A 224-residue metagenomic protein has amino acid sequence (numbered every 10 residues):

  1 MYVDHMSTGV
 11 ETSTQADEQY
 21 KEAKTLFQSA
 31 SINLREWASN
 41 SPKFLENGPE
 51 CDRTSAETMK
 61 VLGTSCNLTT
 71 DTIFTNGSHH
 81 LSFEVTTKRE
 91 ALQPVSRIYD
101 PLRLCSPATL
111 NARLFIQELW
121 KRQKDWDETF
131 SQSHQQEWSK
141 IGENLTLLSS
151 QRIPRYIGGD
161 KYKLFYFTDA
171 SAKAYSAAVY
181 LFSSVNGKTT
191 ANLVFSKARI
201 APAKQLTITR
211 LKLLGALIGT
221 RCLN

Functional and structural regions predicted by a protein language model:
M1-A30, N47-P49: Catalytic palm subdomain of template-directed nucleic-acid polymerases, centered on the conserved carboxylate motif
D4-M6, F27, L34, G63 (+10 more regions): Mobile genetic element proteins and their domesticated derivatives, centered on retroelements and DNA transposons
T12-Q15, T54, T87-E90, G159-K163 (+2 more regions): Secondary-structure capping and boundary motifs in well-ordered enzyme cores
Q15-N33, F130-G159, L214-N224: Inter-domain linker/hinge segments that demarcate the starts of reverse transcriptase and RNase H-type modules
W37-K60: Short, conserved micro-motifs composed of acidic
A56-K163, A178: C-terminal reverse transcriptase regions that engage the nucleic-acid substrate
Y166-A191: Acidic, metal-ligating active-site segments
S183-L214, I218: A short, polar/acidic, helix/strand-boundary loop motif
